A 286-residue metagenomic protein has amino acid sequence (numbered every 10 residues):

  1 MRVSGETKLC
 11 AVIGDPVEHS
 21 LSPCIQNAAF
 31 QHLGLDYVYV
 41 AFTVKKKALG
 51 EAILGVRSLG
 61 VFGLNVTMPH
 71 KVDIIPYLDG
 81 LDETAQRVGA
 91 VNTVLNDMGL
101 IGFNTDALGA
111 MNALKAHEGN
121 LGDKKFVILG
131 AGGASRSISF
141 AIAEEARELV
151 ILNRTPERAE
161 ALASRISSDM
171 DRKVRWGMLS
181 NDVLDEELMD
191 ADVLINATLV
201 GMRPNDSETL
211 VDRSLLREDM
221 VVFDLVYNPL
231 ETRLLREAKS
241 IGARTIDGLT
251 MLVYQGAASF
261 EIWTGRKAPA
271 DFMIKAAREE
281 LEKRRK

Functional and structural regions predicted by a protein language model:
R2-G119, E231: Phosphate/diphosphate ligand-binding glycine-rich loop within oxidoreductases
T7, G122-K125, E218-D219: Phosphate-coordination loops involved in phosphoryl transfer and adenosine-cofactor binding
L9, V38, K125, R147-V150 (+1 more regions): Residues at the starts of beta-strands that form the adenosine-phosphate
G14, G102-A107, L114, E118-A143 (+1 more regions): Glycine-rich adenosine-cofactor-binding loop
V66-D73, G133-A134, L199-M202, N228: Short glycine-rich anion-binding loops that position phosphate/pyrophosphate groups of nucleotides and phosphorylated
A146-M170: NAD(P)-binding Rossmann-fold cofactor-contacting core
D171-T245: Rossmann-like adenosine-cofactor binding region
V221, L225-K286: Adenosine-phosphate binding glycine-rich loop
